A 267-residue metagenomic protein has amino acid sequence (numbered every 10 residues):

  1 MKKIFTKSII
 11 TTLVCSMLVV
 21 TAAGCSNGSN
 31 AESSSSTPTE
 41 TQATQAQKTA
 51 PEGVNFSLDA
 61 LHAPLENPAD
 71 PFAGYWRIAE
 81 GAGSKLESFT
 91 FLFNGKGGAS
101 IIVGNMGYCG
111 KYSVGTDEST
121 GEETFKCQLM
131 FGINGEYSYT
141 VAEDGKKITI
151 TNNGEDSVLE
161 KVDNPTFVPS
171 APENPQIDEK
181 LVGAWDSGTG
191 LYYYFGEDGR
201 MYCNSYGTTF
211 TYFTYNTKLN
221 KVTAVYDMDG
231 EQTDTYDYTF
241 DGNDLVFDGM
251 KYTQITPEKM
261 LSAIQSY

Functional and structural regions predicted by a protein language model:
M1-T12: Bacterial N-terminal signal peptides that target proteins for export
V20-G24: C-terminal motif of bacterial Sec signal peptides marking the signal peptidase cleavage site
C25-N55: Short, low-complexity, disordered segments immediately C-terminal to signal peptides in bacterial exported proteins
F56-R77, N164-D186, Y267: N-terminal helix-cap/turn-to-beta initiation motif at the start of protein domains
A82-I133, S187-E231: N-terminal glycine/threonine-rich, aromatic-flanked beta-hairpin/loop signature
K146-V158, D241-T253: Short, exposed beta-strand-loop hairpins at the edges of beta-sheets in extracellular/periplasmic proteins
E258-Y267: Short, low-complexity, Pro/Ser/Thr/Gly-rich segments in the mature regions of secreted, periplasmic
